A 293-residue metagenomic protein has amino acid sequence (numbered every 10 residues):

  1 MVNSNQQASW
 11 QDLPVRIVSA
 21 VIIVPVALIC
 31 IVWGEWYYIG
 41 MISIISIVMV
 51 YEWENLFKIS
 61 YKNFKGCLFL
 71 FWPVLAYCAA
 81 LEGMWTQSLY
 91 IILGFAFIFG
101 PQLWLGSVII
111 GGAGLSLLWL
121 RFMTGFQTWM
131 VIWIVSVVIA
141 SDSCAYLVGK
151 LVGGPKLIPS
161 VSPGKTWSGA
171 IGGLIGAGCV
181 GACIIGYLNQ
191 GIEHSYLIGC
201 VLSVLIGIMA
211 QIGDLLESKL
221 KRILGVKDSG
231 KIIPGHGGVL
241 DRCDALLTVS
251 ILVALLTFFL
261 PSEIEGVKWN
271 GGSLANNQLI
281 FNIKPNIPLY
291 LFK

Functional and structural regions predicted by a protein language model:
V2-V204, F292: Membrane-embedded alpha-helical bundles of polytopic integral membrane proteins
I59, G100-L105, H194-I212, E263-L289: Hydrophobic alpha-helical transmembrane segments and immediately flanking/interface helices in integral membrane
A140-K150, A210-R222: Short helical (or helix-break) motifs at transmembrane helix termini and adjacent helical loops in multi-pass membrane
W167, I208-L216, L220, H236-V239 (+1 more regions): Alpha-helical membrane segments and immediately flanking helix-loop junctions that form or couple to the substrate/ion
G173, A177-G181, A210, L246-V253: Hydrophobic alpha-helical transmembrane segments in multi-pass membrane proteins
G181-I185, S218, V253-T257, P261: Juxtamembrane/transmembrane-helix interface segments of polytopic membrane transporters
I192, L216, R222-K227, I232: Alpha-helical transmembrane segments
G225-K293: C-terminal membrane module of polytopic membrane proteins
